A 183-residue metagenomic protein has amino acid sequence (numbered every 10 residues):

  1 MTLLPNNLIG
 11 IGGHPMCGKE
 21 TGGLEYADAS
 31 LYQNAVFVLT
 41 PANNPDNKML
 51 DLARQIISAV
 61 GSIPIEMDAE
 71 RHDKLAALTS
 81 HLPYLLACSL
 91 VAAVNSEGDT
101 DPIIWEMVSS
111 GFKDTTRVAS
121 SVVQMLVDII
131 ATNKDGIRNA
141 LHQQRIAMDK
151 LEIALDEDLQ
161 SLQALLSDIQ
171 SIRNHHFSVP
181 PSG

Functional and structural regions predicted by a protein language model:
M1-L31, M49: Rossmann-fold NAD(P)-binding glycine/threonine-rich loop
C17-E20, P45-D46, I137, D158: Alpha-helix N-cap/loop-to-helix initiation residues
A29-R117: Internal alpha-helical scaffold of NAD(P)-dependent oxidoreductase catalytic cores
L90-E97, E152, L159, F177-P180: Long, hydrophobic, amphipathic alpha-helical segments used as structural scaffolds
D101-I169: Interdomain hinge/lid region at the active-site interface of Rossmann-like NAD(P)-dependent oxidoreductases
A164-S182: Short, amphipathic C-terminal "tail helix"
